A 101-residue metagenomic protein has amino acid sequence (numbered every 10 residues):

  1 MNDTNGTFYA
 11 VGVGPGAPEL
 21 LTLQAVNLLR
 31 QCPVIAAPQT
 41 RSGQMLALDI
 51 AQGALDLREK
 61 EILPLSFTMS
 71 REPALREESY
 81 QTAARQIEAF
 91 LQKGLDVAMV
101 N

Functional and structural regions predicted by a protein language model:
M1-P18, L23-A25, R30-N101: Class I S-adenosyl-L-methionine
